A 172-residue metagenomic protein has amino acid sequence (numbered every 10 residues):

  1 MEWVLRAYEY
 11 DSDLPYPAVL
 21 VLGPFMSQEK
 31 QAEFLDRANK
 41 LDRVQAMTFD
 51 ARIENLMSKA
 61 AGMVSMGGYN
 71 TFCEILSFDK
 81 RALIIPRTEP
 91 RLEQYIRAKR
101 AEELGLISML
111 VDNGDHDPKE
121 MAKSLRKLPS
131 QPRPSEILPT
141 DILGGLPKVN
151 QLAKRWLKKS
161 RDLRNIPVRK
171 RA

Functional and structural regions predicted by a protein language model:
M1-G62, G114: Donor-nucleotide binding loops and adjacent catalytic segments primarily of GT-B fold Leloir glycosyltransferases
V19, Q45-M47, V64, L83 (+2 more regions): Hydrophobic/aromatic beta-strand patches that form the interior of the parallel beta-sheet core in alpha/beta enzyme
K30, A51-N55, N70-T71, D117-E120 (+1 more regions): Short acidic active-site motifs
A32-N39, K99-E103, R126: Class I S-adenosyl-L-methionine
R52-I96: A donor-sugar binding/catalytic signature common to diverse glycosyltransferases and related nucleotide-sugar
E89-S124: Change "using UDP/GDP/dTDP sugars" to "using nucleotide sugars
K119-A172: C-terminal amphipathic helix plus adjacent low-complexity, charged tail appended to glycosyltransferase catalytic
